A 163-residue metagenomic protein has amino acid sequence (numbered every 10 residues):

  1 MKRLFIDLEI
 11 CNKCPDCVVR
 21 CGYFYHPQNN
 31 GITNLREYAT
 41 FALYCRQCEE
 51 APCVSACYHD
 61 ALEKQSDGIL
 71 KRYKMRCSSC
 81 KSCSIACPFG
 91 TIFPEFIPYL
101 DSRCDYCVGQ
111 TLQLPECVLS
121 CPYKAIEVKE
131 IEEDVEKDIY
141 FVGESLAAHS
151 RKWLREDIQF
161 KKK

Functional and structural regions predicted by a protein language model:
M1-E63, R76, A86, Q159-K163: Ferredoxin-type iron-sulfur electron-transfer modules and their immediate structural context
T40-Q47, V54, M75-K163: Flanking helices and flexible, charged tails adjoining ferredoxin-like Fe-S electron-transfer domains in multi-subunit
S66-G68: Short glycine/acidic-rich loop motifs that flank beta-strands on beta-rich extracellular proteins
